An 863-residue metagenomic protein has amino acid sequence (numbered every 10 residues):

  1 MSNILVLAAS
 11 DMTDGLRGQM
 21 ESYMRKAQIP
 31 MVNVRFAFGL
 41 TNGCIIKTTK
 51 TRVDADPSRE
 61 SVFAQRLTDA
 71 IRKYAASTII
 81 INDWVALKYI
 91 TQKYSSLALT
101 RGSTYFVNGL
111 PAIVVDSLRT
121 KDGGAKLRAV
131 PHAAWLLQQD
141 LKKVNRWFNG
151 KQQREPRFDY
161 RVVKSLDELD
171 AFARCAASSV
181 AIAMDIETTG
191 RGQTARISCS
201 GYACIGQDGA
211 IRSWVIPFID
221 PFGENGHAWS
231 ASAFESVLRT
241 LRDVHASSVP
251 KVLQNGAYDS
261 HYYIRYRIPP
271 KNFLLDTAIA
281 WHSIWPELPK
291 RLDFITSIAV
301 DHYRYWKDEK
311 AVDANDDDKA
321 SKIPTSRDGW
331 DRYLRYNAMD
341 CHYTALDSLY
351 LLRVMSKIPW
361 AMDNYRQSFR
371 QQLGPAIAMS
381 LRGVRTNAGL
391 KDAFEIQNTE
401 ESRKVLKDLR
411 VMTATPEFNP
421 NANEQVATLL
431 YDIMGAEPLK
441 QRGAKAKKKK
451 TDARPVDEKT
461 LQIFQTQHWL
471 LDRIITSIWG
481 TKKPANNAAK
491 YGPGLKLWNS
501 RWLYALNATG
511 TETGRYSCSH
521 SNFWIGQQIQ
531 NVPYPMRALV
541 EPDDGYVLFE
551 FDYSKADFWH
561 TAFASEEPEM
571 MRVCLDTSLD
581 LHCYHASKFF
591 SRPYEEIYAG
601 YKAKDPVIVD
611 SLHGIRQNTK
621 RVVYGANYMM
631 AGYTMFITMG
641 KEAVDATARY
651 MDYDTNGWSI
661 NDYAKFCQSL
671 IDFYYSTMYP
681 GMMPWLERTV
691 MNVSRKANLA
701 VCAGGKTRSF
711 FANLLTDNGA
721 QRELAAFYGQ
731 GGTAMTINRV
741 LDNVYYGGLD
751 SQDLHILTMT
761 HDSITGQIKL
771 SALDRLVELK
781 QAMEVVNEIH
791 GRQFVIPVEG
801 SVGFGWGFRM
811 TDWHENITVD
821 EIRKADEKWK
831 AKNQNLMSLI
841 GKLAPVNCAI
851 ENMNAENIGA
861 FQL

Functional and structural regions predicted by a protein language model:
M1-N149: A polyanion-binding, active-site-adjacent surface
M1-V6, S10-R35, K151-F294, I298 (+1 more regions): Conserved RNase H-like, two-metal-ion catalytic cores of nucleic-acid enzymes
E21-Y23, T91-S103, V107-K126, A134 (+3 more regions): Metal-dependent phosphoesterase core characteristic of DEDDh/y 3'-5' exonuclease domains
S77-W84, A183, V249-G256, L548-E550: Acidic beta-strand-to-loop metal/phosphate-binding motif
K88, R191, A257-P269, H282-I284 (+4 more regions): Short active-site loop/helix that positions an aromatic residue
K143-E224, E287, S297-Y303, A311-V532 (+8 more regions): Conserved "right-hand" nucleotidyltransferase catalytic core of DNA-directed polymerases
I323-S326, G374-V384, L503, A508-T511 (+4 more regions): Conserved catalytic core of nucleic-acid polymerases
E400-K407, V411-L471, C667-G729, Q767 (+1 more regions): C-terminal polymerase-core module
